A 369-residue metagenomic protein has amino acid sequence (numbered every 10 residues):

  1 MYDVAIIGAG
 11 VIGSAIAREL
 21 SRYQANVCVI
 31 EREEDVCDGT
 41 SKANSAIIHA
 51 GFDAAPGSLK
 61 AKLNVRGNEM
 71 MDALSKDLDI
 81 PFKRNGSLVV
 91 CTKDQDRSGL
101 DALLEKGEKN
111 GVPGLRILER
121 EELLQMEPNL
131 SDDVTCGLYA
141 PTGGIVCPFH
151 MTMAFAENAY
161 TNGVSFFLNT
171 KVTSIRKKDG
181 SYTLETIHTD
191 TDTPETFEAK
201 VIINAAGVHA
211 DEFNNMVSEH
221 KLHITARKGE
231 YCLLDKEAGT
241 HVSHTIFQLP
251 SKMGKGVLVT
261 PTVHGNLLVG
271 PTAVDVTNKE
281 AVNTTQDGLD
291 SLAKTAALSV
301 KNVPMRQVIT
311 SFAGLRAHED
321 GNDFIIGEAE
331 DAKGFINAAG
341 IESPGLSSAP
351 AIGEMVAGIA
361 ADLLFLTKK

Functional and structural regions predicted by a protein language model:
Y2-V29: N-terminal Rossmann-like FAD-binding beta1-loop-alpha1 element of flavoenzymes
I12, D35, H209: Conserved Rossmann-like nucleotide-cofactor binding loop
A15, I175-G180, L184-T285, K294 (+1 more regions): Flavin-dependent oxidoreductases
R22-K42: Glycine-rich FAD pyrophosphate-binding loop
A46-M126, G256-V257: Dinucleotide-binding Rossmann-like beta1-alpha1 core, especially the glycine-rich loop that anchors the ADP
A55, K62-V65, V90-G99, L138-E157 (+4 more regions): Short beta-strand to alpha-helix junction loop
L138-K200: Helical element adjacent to the flavin cofactor pocket in flavoenzyme catalytic cores
G254, V263-H264, E280-K369: C-terminal catalytic lobe of FAD-dependent flavoproteins
